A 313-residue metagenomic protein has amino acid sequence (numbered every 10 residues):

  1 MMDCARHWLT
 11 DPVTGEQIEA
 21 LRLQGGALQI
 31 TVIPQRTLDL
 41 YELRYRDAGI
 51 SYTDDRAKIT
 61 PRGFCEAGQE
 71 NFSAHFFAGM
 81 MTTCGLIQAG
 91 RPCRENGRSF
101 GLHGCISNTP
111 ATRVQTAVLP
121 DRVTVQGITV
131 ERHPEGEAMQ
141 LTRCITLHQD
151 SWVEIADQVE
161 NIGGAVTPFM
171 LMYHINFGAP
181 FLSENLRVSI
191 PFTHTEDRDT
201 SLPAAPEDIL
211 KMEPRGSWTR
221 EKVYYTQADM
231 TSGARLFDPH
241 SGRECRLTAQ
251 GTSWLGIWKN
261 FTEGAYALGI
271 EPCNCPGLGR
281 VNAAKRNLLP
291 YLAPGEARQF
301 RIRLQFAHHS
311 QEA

Functional and structural regions predicted by a protein language model:
M1-H148, W152-E154, A165-P168, F177-P214 (+1 more regions): Surface-exposed acidic/polar loop and edge beta-strand patches at domain peripheries
H174: Histidine-centered active-site/metal-ligand motif
